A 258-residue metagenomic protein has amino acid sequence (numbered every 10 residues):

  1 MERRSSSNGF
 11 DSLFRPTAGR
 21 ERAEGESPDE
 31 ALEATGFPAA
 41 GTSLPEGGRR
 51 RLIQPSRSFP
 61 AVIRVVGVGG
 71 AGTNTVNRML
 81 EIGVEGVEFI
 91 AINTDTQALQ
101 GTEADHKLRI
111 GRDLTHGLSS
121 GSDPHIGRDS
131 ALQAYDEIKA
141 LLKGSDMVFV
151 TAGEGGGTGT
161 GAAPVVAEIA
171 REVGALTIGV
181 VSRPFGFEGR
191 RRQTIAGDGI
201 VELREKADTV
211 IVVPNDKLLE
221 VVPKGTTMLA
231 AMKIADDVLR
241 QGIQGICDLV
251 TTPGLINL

Functional and structural regions predicted by a protein language model:
M1-L258: Tubulin/FtsZ superfamily GTPase core signature
